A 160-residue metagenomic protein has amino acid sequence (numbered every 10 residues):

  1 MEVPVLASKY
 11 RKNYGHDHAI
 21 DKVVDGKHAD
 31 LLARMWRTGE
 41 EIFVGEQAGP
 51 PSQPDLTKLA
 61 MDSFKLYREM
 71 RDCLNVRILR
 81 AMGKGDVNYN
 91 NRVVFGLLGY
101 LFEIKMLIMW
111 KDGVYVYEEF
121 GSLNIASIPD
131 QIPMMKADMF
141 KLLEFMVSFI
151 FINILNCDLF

Functional and structural regions predicted by a protein language model:
M1-F160: Extended catalytic cores and adjacent scaffolds of nucleotide/polyanion-binding enzymes
